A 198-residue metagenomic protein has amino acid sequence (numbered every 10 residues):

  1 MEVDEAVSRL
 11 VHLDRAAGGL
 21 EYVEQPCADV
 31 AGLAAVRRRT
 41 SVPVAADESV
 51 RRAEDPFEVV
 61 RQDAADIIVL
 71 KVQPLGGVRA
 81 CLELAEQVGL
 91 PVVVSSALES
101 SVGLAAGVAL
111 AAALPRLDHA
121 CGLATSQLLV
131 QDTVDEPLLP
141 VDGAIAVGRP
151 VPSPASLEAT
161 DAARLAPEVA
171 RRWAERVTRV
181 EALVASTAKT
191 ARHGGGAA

Functional and structural regions predicted by a protein language model:
M1-A105, Q131-D132, L138: Catalytic core of soluble alpha/beta enzymes
E99-A198: Flexible C-terminal active-site loop/helix
